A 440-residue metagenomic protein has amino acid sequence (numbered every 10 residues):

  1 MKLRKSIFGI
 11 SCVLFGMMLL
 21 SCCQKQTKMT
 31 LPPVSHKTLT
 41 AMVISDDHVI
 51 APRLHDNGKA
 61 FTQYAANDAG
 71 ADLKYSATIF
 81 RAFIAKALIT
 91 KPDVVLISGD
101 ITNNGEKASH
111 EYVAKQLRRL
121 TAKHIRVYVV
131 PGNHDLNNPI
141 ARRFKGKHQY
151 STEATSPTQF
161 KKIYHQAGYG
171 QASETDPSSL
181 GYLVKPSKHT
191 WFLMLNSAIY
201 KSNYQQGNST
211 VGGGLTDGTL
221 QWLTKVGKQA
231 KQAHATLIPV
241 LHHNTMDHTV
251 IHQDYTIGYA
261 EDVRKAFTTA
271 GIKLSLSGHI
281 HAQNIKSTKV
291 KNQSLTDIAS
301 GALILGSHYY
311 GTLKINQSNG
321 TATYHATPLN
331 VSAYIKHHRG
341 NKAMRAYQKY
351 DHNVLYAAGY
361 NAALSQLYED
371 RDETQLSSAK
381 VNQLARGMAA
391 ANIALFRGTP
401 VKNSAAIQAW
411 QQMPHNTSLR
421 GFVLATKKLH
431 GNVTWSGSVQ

Functional and structural regions predicted by a protein language model:
L19-C22: C-terminal motif of bacterial Sec signal peptides marking the signal peptidase cleavage site
K25-H110, T216: N-terminal active-site segment of His-dependent metallophosphoesterases
L31-P33, Y112-Q221, K291, T312 (+1 more regions): Extended active-site neighborhood of metal-dependent phosphoesterases/phosphodiesterases
T38-A51, T190-N203, V240, T296-G301 (+1 more regions): Active-site-proximal beta-strand elements of phosphoester/diester hydrolases
D46, V95, D100, V113 (+6 more regions): Divalent metal-coordination and catalytic microenvironments
I50-A51, N103-G105, N133-A141, Y200-N203 (+3 more regions): Active-site environment of divalent metal-dependent phosphoester hydrolases
L88-K91, W191-M194, Q206-T296: His/acidic metal-ligating clusters that form di-metal
Q317-Q440: A short C-terminal boundary segment appended to hydrolase-like catalytic domains
